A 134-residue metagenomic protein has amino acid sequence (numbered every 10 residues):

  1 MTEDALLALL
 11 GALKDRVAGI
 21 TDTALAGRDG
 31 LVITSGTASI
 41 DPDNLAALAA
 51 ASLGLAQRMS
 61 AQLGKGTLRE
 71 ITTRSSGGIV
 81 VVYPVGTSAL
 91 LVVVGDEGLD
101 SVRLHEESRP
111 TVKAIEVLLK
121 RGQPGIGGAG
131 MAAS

Functional and structural regions predicted by a protein language model:
M1-T21, D29-S134: Acidic, low-complexity cytosolic segments
